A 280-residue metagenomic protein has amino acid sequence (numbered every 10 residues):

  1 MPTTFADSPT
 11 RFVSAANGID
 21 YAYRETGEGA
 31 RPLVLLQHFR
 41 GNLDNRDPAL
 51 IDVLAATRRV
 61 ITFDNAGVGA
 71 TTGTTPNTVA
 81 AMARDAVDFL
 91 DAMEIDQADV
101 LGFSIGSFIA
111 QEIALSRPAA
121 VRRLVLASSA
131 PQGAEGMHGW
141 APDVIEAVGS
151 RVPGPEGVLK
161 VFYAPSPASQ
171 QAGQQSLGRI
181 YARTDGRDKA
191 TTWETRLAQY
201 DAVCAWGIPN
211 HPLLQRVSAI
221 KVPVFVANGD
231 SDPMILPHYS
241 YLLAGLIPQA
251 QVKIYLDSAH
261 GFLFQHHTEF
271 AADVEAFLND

Functional and structural regions predicted by a protein language model:
P9, R187-L213: Hydrophobic, aromatic-rich cap/lid helix
A15-T72: Conserved HGGG/HGGXW glycine-rich cap/lid loop of the alpha/beta-hydrolase fold
I61-L101, A272: Active-site loop/oxyanion-hole signature of alpha/beta-hydrolase fold enzymes
G102, G106, A110: Gly/Ala-rich beta-loop-alpha elbow adjacent to hydrolase catalytic centers
L115, R122-G154: Flexible "cap/lid" loop of the alpha/beta hydrolase fold
I220, V226-N228: Short beta-strand/loop motif that positions the catalytic acidic residue of the alpha/beta-hydrolase fold
S231-I235: Acidic catalytic loop of the alpha/beta-hydrolase fold
A250-D280: Catalytic active-site module of serine/aspartate enzymes centered on a nucleophile-bearing elbow/loop
